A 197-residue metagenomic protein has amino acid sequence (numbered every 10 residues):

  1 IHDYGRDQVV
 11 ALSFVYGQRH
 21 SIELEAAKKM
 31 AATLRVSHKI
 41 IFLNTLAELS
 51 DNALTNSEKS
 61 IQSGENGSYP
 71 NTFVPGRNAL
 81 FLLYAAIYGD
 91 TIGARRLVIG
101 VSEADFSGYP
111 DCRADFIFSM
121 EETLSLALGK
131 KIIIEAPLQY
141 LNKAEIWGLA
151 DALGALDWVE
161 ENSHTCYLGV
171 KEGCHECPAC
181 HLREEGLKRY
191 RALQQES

Functional and structural regions predicted by a protein language model:
I1-L156: ATP-dependent adenylation/nucleotidyltransferase module used to activate substrates
G154-H175: Immediate flanking context of iron-sulfur cluster ligation sites
E172-S197: Iron-sulfur (Fe-S) cluster-binding segments and ferredoxin-like electron-carrier domains, especially [2Fe-2S]
